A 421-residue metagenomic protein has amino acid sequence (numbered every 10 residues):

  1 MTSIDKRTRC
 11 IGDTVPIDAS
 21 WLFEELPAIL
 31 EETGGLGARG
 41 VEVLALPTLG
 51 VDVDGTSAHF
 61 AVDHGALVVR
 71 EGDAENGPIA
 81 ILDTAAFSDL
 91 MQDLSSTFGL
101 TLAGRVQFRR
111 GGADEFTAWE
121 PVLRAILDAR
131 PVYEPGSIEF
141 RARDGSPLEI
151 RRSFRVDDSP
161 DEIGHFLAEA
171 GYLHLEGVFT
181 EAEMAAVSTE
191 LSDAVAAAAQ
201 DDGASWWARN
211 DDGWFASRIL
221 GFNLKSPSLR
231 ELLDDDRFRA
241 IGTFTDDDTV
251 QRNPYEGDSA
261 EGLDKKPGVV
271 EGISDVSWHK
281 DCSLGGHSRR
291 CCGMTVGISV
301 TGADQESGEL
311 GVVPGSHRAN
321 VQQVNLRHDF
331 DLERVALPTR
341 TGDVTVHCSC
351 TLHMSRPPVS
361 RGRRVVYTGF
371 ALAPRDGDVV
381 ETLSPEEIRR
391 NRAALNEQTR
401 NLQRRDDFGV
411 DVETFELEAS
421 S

Functional and structural regions predicted by a protein language model:
M1-D158: Feature captures hydrophobic
T2, A319-S421: Conserved double-stranded beta-helix
A61-V62, G72-D73, S288-R290, P358-G362: Short glycine/proline-enriched turns and hinge-like loops at secondary-structure junctions
G65-R70, S188-D193, V312-P314: Short Gly/aromatic-enriched secondary-structure transition segments
Q107-F108, H174, V346, Y367: Hydrophobic beta-strand signal
D144-E169, E176-V276: Non-heme Fe(II)-dependent double-stranded beta-helix
E181, L284, L352-H353: Glycine-rich nucleotide phosphate-binding loop and flanking beta-alpha elements of Rossmann-like dinucleotide-binding
A240, V269-P338, G377-P385: Catalytic core of non-heme Fe(II) oxygenases with the double-stranded beta-helix
